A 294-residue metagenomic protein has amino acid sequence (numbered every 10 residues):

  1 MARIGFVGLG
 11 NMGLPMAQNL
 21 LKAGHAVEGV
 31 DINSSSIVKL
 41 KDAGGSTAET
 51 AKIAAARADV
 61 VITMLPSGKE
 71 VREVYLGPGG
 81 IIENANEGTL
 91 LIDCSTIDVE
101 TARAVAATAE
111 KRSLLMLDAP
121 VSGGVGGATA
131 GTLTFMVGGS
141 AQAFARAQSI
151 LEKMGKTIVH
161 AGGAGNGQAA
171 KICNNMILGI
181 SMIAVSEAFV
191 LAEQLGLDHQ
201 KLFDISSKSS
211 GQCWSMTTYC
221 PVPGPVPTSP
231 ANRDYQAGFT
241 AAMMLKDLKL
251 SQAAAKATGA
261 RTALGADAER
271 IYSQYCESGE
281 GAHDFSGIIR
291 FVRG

Functional and structural regions predicted by a protein language model:
M1-M64, T89, C94, V125 (+1 more regions): NAD(P)+-binding Rossmann beta1-loop-alpha1 motif at the extreme N-terminus of oxidoreductases
I4, L9, I97-N175: Rossmann-fold dinucleotide-binding core
M12, M16, M64, C94 (+4 more regions): Methionine-biased hydrophobic packing positions in alpha-helices, especially within tandem helical repeat solenoids
V27, T47, L115-L117, I158 (+2 more regions): Hydrophobic beta-strand scaffold residues
A51-L115: Rossmann-fold NAD(P) dinucleotide-binding segment
N166-D267, I271-G294: Helical "substrate-binding/catalytic lid" subdomain of Rossmann-like NAD(P)-dependent dehydrogenases/reductases
